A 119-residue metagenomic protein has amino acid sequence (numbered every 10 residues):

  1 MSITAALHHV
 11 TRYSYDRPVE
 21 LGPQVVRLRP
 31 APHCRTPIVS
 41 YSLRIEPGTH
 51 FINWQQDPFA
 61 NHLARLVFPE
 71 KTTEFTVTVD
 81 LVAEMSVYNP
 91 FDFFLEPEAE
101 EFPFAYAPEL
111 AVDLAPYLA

Functional and structural regions predicted by a protein language model:
M1-A119: Linear, non-domain "peripheral" regions
